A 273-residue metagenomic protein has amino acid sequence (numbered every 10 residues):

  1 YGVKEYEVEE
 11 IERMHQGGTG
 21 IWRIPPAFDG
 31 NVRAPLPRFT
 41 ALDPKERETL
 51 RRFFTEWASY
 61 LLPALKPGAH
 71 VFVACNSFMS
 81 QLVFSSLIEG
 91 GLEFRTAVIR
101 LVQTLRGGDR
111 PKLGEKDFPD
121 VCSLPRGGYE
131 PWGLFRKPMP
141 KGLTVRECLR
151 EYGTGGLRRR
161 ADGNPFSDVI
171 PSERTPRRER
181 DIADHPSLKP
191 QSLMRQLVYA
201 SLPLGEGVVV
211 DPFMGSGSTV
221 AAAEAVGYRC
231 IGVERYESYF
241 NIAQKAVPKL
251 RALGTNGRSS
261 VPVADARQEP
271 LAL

Functional and structural regions predicted by a protein language model:
Y1-L273: S-adenosyl-L-methionine-dependent nucleic acid methyltransferase catalytic domains
